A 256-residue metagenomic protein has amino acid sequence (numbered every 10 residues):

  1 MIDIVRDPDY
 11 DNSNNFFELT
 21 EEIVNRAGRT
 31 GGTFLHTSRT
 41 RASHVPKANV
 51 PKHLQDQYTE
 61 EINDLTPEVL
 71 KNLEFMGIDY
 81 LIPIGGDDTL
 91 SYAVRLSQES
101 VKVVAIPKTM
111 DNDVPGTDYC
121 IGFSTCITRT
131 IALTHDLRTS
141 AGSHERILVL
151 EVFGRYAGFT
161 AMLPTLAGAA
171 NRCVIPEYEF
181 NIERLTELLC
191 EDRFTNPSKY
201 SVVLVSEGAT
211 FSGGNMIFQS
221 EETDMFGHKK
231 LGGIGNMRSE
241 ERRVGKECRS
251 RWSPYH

Functional and structural regions predicted by a protein language model:
M1, R39-T40, G86-T89, V101 (+3 more regions): Short, ordered loop/turn segments at secondary-structure junctions
M1-E21, S100-L137: Glycine/threonine-rich beta-strand-loop-alpha-helix active-site module that forms ligand/phosphate-binding
M1-F75: Glycine-rich nucleotide/cofactor/substrate-binding loop typically near the N-terminus or early in the first domain
A42-S43, D111, A157, A209-S212 (+1 more regions): Short, acidic Gly/Pro/Ser/Thr-rich loop/turn segments
V45-N49, Y92-L96, P115-T117: Short, conserved acidic/polar surface loops in the N-terminal third of protein domains
I62, K71-N72, M76, Y80-G85 (+3 more regions): Accessory alpha-helical/coil subdomains and C-terminal extensions that flank or cap enzyme catalytic cores
G245-H256: Positively charged, low-complexity/disordered segments
